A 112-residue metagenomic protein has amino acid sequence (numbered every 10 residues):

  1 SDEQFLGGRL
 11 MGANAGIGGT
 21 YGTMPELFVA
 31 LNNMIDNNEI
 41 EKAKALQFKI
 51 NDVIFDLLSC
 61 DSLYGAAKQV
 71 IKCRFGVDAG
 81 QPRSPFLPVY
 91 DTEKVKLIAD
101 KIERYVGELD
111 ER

Functional and structural regions predicted by a protein language model:
S1-N51, D56-S59: Catalytic alpha/beta core domains of metabolic enzymes, predominantly
R9, A13, D52-P85: Conserved short secondary-structure transition element at the edge of the structured enzyme core that lines
G76-R112: Flexible C-terminal active-site loop/helix
